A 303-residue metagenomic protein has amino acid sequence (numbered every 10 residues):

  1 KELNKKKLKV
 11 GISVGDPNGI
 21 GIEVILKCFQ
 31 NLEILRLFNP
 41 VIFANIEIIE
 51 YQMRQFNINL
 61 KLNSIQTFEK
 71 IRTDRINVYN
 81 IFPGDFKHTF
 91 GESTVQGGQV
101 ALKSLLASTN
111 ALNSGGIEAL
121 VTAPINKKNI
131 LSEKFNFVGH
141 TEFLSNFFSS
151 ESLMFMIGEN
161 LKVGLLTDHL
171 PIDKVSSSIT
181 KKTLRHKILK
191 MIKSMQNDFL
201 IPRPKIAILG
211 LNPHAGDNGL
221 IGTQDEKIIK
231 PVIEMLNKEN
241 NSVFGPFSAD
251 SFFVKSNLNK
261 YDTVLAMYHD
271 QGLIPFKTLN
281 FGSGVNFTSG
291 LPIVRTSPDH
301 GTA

Functional and structural regions predicted by a protein language model:
K1-A303: Anion-binding alpha/beta catalytic cores of soluble intermediary-metabolism enzymes, centered on
